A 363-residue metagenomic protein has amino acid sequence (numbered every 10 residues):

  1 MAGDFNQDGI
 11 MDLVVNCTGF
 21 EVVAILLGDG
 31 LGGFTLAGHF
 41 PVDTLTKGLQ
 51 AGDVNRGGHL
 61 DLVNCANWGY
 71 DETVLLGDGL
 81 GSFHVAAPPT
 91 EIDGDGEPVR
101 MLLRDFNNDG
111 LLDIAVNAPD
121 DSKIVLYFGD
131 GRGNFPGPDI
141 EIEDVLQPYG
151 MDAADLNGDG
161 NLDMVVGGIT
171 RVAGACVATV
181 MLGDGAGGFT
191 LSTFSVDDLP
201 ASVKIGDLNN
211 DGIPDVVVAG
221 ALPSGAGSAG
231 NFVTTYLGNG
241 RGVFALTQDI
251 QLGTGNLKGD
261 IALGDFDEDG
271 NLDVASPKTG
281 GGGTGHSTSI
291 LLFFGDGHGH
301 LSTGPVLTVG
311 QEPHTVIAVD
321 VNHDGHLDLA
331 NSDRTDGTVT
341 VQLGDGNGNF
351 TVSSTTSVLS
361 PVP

Functional and structural regions predicted by a protein language model:
M1-F5, L27, K47-V54, L76 (+7 more regions): Beta-propeller blade termini
F5, M11-V15, V23-L27, F34 (+7 more regions): A detector of tandem-repeat and repeat-rich interaction/domain scaffolds
G9-M11, G58-L60, G110-L112, G160-L162 (+3 more regions): Glycine-aliphatic tripeptides that mark coil-to-beta-strand junctions in extracellular and membrane proteins
L13-N16, L62-C65, I114-A118, M164-G168 (+3 more regions): Hydrophobic beta-strand segments that make up the repeating blades of beta-propeller and related beta-repeat
G19-E21, W68-Y70, D120-S122, I169-G174 (+3 more regions): Short glycine/acidic-enriched loop and turn motifs that connect beta-strands
E21-L26, D71-L75, K123-Y127, V177-M181 (+3 more regions): A short loop-to-beta-strand structural motif that recurs across blades of beta-propeller domains
L27-T44, L76-G96, F128-V145, L182-D198 (+3 more regions): Blade-edge motifs of beta-propeller repeat domains
